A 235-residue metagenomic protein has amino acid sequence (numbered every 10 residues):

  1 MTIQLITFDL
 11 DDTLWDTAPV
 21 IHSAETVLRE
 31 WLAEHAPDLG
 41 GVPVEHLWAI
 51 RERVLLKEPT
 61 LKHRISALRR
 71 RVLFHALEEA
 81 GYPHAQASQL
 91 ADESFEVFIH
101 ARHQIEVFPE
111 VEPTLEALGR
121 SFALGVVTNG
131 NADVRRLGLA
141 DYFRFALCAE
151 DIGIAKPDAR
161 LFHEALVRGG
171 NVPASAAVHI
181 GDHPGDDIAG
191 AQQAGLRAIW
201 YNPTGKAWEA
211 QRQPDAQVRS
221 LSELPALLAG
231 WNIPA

Functional and structural regions predicted by a protein language model:
M1-I6, A18, A85-A87, E112-A235: Asp-based, Mg2+/Mn2+-dependent phosphohydrolase catalytic module
T2-P109: N-terminal helical cap/lid subdomain that shapes the substrate entry/recognition surface in HAD-like hydrolases
